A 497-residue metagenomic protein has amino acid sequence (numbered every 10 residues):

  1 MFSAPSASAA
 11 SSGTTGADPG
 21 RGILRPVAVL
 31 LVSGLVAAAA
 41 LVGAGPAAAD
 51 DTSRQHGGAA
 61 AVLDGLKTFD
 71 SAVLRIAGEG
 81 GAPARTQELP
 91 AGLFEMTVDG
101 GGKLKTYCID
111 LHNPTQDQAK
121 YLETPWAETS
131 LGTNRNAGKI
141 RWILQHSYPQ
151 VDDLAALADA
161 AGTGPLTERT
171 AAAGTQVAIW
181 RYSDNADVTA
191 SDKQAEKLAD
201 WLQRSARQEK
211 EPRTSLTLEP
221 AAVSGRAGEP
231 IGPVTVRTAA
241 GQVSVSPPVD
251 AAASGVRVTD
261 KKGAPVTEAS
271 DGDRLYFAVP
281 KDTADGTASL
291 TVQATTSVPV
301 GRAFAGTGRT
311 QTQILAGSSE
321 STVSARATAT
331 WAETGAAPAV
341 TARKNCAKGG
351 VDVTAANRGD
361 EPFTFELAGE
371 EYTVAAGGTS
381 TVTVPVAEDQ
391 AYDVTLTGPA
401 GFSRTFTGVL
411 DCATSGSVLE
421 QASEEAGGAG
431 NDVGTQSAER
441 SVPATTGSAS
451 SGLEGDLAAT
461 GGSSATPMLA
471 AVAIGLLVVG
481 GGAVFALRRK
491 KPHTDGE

Functional and structural regions predicted by a protein language model:
M1-D51, P467-K490: Secretory targeting and sorting signals
F2-A17, I109-L111, A119-W142, Y148-Q150 (+2 more regions): N-terminal low-complexity Pro/Gly-rich stretches
D50-E209: Short, surface-exposed polybasic-aromatic patches that bind anionic ligands, especially phosphate groups
G174, G272, T283-T291, P362 (+1 more regions): Extracellular Ig-like/FN3 beta-sandwich strand-entry sites
D187-A336: Acidic/charged, solvent-exposed loop-and-adjacent secondary-structure segments enriched in E/D, K/R, S/T, and G/P
V223-E229, A269-G272, K348, A376-T379 (+2 more regions): Solvent-exposed, conformationally flexible loop/turn segments
S297-E454: Membrane-proximal extracellular "stem/stalk" segments of glycoproteins immediately N-terminal to a transmembrane helix
G428-L477, G481-V484, P492-E497: Extracellular Ser/Thr-rich, low-complexity/disordered mucin-like segments
